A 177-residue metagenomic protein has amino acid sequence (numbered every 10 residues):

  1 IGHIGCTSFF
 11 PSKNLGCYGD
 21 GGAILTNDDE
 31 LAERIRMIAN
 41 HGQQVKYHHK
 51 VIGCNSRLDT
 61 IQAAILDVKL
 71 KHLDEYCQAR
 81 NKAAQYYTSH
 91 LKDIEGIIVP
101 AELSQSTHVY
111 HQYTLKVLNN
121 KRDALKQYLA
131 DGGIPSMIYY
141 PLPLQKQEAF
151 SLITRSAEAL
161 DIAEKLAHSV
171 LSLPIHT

Functional and structural regions predicted by a protein language model:
I1-G16, V45-K50, I98: Conserved active-site segment immediately N-terminal to the catalytic lysine that forms the internal aldimine
I1-G2, C17-Y18, V109, L166-A167: Residue-level preference for short coil/turn positions at secondary-structure junctions
H3-I4, G21, R34: Short acidic donor-binding loop at the edge of a beta-strand
T7, N14-L15, A23, L58 (+1 more regions): A residue-level structural signature of the nucleotidyltransferase/glycosyltransferase Rossmann-like core
K13, G22, A39-G42: Short, well-ordered alpha-helical segments in soluble proteins
C17-G21, L66: Adenylate-forming
N27-T177: PLP-dependent aminotransferase class I/II
